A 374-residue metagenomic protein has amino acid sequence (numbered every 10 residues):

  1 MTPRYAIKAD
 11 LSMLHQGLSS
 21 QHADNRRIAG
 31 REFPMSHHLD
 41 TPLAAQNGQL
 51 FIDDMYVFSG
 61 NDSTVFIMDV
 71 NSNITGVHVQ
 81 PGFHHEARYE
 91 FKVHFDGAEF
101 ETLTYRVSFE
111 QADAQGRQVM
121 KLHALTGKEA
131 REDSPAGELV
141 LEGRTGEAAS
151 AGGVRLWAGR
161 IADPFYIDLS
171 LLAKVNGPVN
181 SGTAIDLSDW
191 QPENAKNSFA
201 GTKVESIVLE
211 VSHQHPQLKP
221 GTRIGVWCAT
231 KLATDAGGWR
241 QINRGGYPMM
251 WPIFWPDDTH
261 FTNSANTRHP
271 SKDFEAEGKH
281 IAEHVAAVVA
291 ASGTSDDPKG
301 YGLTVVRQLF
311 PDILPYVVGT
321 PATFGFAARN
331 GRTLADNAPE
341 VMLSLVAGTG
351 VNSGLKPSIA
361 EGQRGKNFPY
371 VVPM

Functional and structural regions predicted by a protein language model:
T2-A6: Extreme N-terminal basic, low-complexity initiation segments that serve as generic localization/processing leaders
Q16-P34: Short, Lys/Arg-enriched N-terminal segments with co-localized hydrophobic residues within the first ~10-30 amino acids
P34-M374: Surface-exposed extracytoplasmic segments
